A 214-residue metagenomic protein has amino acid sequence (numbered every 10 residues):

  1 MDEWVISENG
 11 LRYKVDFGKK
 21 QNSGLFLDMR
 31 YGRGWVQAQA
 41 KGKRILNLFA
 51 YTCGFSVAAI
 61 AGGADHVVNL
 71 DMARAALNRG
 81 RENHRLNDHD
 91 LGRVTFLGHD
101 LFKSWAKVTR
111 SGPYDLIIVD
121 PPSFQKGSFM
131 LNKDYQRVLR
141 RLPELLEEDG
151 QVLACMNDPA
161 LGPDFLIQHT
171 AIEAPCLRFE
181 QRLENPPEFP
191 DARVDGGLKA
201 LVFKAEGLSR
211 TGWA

Functional and structural regions predicted by a protein language model:
M1-F26: Non-catalytic substrate-recognition/targeting regions of SAM-dependent transferases
G42-Y51: Conserved class I S-adenosyl-L-methionine
T52-A64: Conserved SAM-binding loop of SAM-dependent methyltransferases across substrates and taxa, primarily the Class I
H66-D71: Conserved SAM-binding motif I beta-strand of class I
M72-I118: S-adenosyl-L-methionine
Y135-E148: A short glycine-rich, Lys/Arg-flanked "PGG" loop and its adjoining helix->strand segment in the class I
D149-M156: Conserved beta-strand signature within the Rossmann-like core of class I S-adenosyl-L-methionine
I167-A214: Class I S-adenosyl-L-methionine
